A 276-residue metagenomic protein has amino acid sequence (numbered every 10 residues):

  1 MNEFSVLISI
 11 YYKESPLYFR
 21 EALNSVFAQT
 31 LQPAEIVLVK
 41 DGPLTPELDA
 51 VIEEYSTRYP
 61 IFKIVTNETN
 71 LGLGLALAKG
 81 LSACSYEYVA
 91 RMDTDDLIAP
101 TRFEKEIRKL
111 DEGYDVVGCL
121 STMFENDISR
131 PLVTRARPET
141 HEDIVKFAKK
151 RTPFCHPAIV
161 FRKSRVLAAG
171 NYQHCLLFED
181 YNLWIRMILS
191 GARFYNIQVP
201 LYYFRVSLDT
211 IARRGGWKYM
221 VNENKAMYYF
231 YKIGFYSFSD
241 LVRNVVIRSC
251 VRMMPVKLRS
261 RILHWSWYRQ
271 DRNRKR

Functional and structural regions predicted by a protein language model:
K13-A28, L48: Short, well-formed alpha-helical segments that are part of the catalytic scaffolds of diverse glycosyltransferases
N67-C84, K105: Glycine-rich, basic loop-to-helix element that forms the pyrophosphate-binding segment of sugar-nucleotide handling
V89: Short aromatic/hydrophobic "clamp" motif used to bind/position activated sugar donors
T101-L132: Conserved donor NDP-sugar-binding/catalytic core segment of glycosyltransferases
L120, F194-L201: Catalytic beta-strand/loop signature of glycosyltransferases that borders the donor
L120, T134-T152: Short, flexible, basic/aromatic active-site loop/helix in glycosyltransferases
L176-L183: Acidic donor-binding loop at a coil-to-helix junction in glycosyltransferase catalytic cores that engages
A192, F204, A212-S237: Catalytic core of nucleotide-sugar-dependent glycosyltransferases
